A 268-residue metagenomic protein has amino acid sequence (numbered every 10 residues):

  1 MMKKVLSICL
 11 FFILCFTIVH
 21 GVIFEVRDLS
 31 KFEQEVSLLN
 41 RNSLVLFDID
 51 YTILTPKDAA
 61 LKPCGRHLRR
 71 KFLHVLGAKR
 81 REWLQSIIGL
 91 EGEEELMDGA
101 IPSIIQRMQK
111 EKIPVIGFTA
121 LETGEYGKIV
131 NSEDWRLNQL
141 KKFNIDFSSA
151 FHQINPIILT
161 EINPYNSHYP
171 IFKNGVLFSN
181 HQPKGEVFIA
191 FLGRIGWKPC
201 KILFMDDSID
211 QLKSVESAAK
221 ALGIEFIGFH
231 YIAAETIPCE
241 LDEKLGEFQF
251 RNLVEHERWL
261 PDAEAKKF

Functional and structural regions predicted by a protein language model:
M1-M2: N-terminal secretory signal peptides that target proteins for export/translocation
V5-F16: Sec-dependent N-terminal signal peptides
S7-I8, T52-P56, D210-Q211: General alpha-helical segment detector with a strong preference for membrane-spanning helices and helix-boundary regions
C9, S37-L39, I195-G196: N-terminal hydrophobic alpha-helix used for membrane targeting or insertion
L14, A59-P63, S217-A218: Single-residue recognition of alpha-helix boundary sites
T17-G21: Sec/Tat signal peptide C-region and signal peptidase I cleavage site
V22-P164, F172, F178: Alpha-helical substrate-recognition element adjacent to the catalytic core
V26-L29, E111-P114, E122, Y126-F268: C-terminal cap/substrate-recognition subdomain and adjoining C-terminal extension of metal-dependent phosphatase-like
